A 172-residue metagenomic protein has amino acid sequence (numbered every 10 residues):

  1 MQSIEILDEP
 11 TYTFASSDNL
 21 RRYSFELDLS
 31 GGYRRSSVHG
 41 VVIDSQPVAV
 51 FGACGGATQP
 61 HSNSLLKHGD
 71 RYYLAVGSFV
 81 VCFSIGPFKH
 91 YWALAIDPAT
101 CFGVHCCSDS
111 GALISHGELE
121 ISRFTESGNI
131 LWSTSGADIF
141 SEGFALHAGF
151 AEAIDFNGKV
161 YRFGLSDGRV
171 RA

Functional and structural regions predicted by a protein language model:
Q2-S30, V50-D70, A95-S110, G136-F150: Repeated scaffold domains used in trafficking and secretory/extracellular systems, primarily beta-propellers
Q46-G56, K89-A95, N129-S135, V170-A172: A short beta-strand motif characteristic of beta-propeller blades
L65-A95: Extracellular-facing segments of soluble proteins and assemblies that are Gly/Ser/Thr-biased and enriched in aromatics
H68-G69, V76-S78, S108-D109, G117-L119 (+4 more regions): Short loop/turn segments that connect beta-strands within the blades of beta-propeller domains, predominantly WD40
Y73, L113-I114, E152: Structural core positions within WD40/WD-like beta-propeller blades
V81-C82, S122, Y161: WD40 beta-propeller blade core
I85-P87, T125-N129, L165-D167: Short loop/turn segments that connect beta-strands within beta-propeller blades
G143-A172: Acidic, small-residue rich beta-repeat scaffolds with periodic aromatic anchors
